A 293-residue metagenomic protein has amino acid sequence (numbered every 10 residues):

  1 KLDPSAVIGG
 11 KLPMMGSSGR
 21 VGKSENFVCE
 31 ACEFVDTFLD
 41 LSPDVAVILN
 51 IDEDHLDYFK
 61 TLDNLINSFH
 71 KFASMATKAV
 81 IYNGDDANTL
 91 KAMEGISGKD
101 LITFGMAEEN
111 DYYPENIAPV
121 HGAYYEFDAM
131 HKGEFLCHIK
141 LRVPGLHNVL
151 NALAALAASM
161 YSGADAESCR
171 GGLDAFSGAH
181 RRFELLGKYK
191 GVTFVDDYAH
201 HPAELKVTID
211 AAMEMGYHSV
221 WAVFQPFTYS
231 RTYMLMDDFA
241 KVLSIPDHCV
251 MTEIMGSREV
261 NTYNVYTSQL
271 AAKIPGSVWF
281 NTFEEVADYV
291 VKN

Functional and structural regions predicted by a protein language model:
L2-M14: Short beta-strand-centered segment that lines the nucleotide-binding/catalytic pocket of NTP-utilizing
A6, A46, Y82, T103 (+2 more regions): Structural beta-sheet core signal
M14-M15, D86-K91, D111, S230-T232 (+1 more regions): Short, charged/polar "capping" segments at the starts of alpha-helices and the immediately preceding loops
K23, P43-F194, Y217, S268-K273: Acidic, Mg2+-coordinating active-site environments of NTP-dependent enzymes
E25-F34, F194-H200: Switch II (G3) loop of P-loop NTPases
L39, V286-N293: Short amphipathic alpha-helix with an adjacent loop that forms part of the alpha/beta core around
A179, A203-P275: Active-site beta-alpha connecting loops in nucleotide-dependent enzymes
S277-F283: Short acidic-hydrophobic, aromatic-tinged amphipathic segments that line or gate anion-handling sites
